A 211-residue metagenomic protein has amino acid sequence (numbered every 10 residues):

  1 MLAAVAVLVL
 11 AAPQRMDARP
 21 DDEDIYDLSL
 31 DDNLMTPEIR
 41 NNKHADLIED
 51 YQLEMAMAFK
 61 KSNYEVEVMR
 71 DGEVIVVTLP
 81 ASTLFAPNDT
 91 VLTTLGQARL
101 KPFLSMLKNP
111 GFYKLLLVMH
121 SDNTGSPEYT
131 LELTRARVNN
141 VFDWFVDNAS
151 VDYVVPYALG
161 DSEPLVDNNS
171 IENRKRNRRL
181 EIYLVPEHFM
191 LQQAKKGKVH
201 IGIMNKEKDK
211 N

Functional and structural regions predicted by a protein language model:
M1-V74, F189-Q193, I201-N211: N-terminal targeting leaders that direct proteins to extracytoplasmic destinations
R40-D46, L84-T93, P127-L131: Second-shell loop/turn segments in exported
E54-M69, F85-V118: Periplasmic peptidoglycan-binding/anchoring modules of Gram-negative envelope and division proteins
E67, V74-P80, L84, K114-V118 (+3 more regions): Soluble periplasmic/extracytoplasmic beta-strand elements of cell-envelope proteins
D71-E73, P80-S82, T90, S105 (+3 more regions): Solvent-exposed coil/turn segments that connect beta secondary-structure elements in extracytoplasmic/periplasmic
K101-L104, P110-L117, E128-E132, L184-E187 (+1 more regions): N-terminal/domain-start segments enriched in small and hydrophobic, helix-friendly residues, covering either
S121-K195, N205-K210: Periplasmic OmpA-like peptidoglycan-binding domain that tethers envelope proteins to the cell wall
